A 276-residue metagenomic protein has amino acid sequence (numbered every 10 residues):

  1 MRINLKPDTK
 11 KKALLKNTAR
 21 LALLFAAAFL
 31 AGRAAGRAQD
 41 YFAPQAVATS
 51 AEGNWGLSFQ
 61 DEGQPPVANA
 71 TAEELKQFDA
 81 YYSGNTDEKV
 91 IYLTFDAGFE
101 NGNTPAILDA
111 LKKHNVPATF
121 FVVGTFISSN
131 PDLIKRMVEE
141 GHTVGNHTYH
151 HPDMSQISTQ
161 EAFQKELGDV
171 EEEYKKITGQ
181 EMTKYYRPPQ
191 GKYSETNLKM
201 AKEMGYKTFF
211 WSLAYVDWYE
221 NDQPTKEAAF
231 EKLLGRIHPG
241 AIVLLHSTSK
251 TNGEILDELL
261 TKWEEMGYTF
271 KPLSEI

Functional and structural regions predicted by a protein language model:
R2-T94, E100-A106, K113, A228 (+2 more regions): N-terminal pre-catalytic segment of deacetylase/amide-hydrolase enzymes
L57-S158, E166-K175, M182-T183: Active-site beta->alpha N-cap acidic-glycine motif
A70, N103, P152-T178, K192-P239 (+2 more regions): Alpha-helical scaffold elements lining the catalytic groove of polysaccharide deacetylases
I91-T94, A118-V122, T143-N146, K184-P188 (+3 more regions): Structural recognition of the beta-strand scaffold that forms the well-ordered cores of secreted hydrolase catalytic
G98-N101, G124-I127, Q190-Y193, S249-K250 (+1 more regions): Short beta->alpha connector loops
V122-T125, H150-H151, S212-D217, E275: Short, acidic/turn-prone active-site loops that include or flank metal/cofactor- and phosphate-binding residues
H238-E275: Catalytic grooves of carbohydrate-active enzymes
